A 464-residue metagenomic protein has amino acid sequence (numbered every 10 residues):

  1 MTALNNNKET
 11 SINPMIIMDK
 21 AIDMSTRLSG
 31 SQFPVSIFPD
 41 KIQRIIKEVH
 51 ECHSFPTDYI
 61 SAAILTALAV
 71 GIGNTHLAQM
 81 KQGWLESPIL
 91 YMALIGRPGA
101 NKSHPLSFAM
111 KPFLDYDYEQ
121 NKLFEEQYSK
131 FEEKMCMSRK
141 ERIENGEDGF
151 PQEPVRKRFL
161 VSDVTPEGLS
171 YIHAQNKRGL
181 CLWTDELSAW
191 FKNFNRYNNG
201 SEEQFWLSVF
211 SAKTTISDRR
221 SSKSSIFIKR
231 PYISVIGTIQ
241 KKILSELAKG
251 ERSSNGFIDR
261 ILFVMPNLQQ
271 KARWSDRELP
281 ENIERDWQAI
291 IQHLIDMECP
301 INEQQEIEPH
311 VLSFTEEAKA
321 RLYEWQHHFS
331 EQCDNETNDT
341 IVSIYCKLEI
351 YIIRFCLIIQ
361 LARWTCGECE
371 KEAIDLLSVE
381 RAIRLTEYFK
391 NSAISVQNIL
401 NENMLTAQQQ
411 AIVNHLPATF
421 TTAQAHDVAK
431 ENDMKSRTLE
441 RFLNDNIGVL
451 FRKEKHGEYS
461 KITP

Functional and structural regions predicted by a protein language model:
T2-P464: Phosphate-handling catalytic cores of nucleic-acid transaction enzymes
